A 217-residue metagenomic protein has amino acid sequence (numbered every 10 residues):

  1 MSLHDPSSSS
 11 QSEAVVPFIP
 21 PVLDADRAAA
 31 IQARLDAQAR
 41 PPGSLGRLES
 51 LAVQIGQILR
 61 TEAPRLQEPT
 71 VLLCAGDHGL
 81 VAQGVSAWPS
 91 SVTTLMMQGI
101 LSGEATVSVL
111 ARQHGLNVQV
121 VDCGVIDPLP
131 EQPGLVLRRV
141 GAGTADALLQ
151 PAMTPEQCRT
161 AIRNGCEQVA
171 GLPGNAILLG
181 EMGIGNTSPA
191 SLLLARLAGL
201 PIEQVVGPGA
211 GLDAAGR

Functional and structural regions predicted by a protein language model:
S2-R217: N-terminal loops that bind phosphate or other acidic moieties and the adjacent beta-alpha structural core
